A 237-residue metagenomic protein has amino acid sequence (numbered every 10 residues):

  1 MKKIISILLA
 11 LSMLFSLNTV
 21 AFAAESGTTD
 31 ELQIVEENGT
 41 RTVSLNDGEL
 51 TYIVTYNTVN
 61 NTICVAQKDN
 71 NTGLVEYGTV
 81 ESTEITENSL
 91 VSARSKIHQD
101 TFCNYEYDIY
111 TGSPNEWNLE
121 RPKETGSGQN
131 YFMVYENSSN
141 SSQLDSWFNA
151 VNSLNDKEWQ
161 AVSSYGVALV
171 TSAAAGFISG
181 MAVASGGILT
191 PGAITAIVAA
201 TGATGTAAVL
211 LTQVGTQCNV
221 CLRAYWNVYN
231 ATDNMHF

Functional and structural regions predicted by a protein language model:
M1, E36-T42, D47, A200-G202 (+1 more regions): Compositionally biased, low-complexity segments enriched in small residues
M1-F22: Sec-dependent N-terminal signal peptides of Gram-positive bacterial secreted proteins and lipoproteins
N18-F148: N-terminal propeptides/leader regions of secreted preproproteins that are proteolytically removed before maturation
N140-V228: Hydrophobic, gly/ala-rich membrane-insertion helices/peptides used by toxins and envelope proteins
A231-D233: Short alpha-helix C-terminal cap/hinge motif
H236-F237: Short, solvent-exposed mixed-charge patches
